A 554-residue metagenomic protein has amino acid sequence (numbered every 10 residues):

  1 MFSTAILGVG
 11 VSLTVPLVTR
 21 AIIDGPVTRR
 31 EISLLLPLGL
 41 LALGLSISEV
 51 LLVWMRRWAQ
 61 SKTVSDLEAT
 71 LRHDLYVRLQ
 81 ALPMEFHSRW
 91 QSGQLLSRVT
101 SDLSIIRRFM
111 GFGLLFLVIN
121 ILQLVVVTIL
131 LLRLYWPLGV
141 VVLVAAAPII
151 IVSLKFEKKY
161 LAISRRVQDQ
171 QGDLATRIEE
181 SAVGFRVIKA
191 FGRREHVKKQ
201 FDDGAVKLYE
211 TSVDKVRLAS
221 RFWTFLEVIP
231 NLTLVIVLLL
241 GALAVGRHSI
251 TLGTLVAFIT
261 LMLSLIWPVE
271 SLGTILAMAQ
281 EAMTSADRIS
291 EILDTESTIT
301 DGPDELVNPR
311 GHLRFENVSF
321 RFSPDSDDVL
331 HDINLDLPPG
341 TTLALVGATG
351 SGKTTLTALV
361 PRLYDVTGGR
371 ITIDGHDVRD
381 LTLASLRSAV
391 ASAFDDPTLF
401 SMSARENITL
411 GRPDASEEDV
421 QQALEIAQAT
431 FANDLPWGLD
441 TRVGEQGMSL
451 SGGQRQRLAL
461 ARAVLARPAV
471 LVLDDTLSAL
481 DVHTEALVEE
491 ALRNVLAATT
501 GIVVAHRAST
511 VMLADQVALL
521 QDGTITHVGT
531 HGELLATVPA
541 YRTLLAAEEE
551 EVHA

Functional and structural regions predicted by a protein language model:
M1-L7, L41, F112-R166, L239-I250: Transmembrane helices of ABC transporter permease
M1-V15, V27-L38, R56-Q60, V64 (+8 more regions): Membrane-integrated ABC transporters
F2-L52, L132-P137, H248-L252: Transmembrane helix-loop-helix hairpins at lipid-water interfaces of multipass membrane proteins, especially the type-1
T28-P37, L130-V144, L218-D287, I292-L293: Helix-loop-helix
L45-V64, L115-L122, V141-D169, A219-F222 (+2 more regions): Alpha-helical transmembrane segments of multi-pass membrane proteins
S65, H73-S97, S101-L103, T176-Q200 (+4 more regions): Short intracellular "coupling" helices and adjacent cytoplasmic loop segments at the cytosolic face of multi-pass
M84-S88, S101-M110, L114, V118 (+8 more regions): An intracellular "coupling" helix at the cytosolic face of ABC transporter transmembrane type-1 domains
D301, V307-A554: ABC-type nucleotide-binding domain
